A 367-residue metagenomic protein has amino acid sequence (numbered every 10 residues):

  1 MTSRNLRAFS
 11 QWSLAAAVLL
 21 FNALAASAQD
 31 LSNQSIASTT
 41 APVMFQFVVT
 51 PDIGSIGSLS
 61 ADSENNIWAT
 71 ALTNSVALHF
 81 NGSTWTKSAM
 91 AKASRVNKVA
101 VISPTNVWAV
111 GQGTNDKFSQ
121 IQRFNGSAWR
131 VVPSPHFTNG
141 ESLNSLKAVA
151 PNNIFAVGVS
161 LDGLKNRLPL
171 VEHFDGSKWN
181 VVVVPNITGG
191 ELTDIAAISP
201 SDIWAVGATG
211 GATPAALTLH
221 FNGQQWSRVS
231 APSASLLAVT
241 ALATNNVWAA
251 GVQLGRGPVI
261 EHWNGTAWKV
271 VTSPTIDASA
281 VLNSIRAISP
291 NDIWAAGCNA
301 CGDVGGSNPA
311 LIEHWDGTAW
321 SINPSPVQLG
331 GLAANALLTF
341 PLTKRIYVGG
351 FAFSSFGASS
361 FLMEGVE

Functional and structural regions predicted by a protein language model:
M1-T2, Q29: Initiator methionine at the very start of the polypeptide chain
T2-L14: Bacterial N-terminal signal peptides that target proteins for export
W12-A23: Bacterial N-terminal signal peptides
A23-L24, D30: Short, low-complexity N-terminal tether/leader segments at secretion or assembly junctions of large, surface-exposed
Q29-E367: Residue-level hotspots at or immediately adjacent to binding/recognition sites across diverse folds
